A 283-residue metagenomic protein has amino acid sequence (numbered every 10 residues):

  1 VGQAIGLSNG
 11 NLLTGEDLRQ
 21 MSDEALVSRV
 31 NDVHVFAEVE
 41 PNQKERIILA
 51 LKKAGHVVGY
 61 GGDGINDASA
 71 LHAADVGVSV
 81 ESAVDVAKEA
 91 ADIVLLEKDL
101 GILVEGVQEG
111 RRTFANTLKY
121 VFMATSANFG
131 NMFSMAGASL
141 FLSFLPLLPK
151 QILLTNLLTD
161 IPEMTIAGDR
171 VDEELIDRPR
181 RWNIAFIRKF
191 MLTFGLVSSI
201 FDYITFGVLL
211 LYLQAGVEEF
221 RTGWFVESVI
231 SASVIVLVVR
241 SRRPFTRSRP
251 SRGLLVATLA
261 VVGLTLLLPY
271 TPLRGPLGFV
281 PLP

Functional and structural regions predicted by a protein language model:
I5-Y60, A74, S79-P244, L268-T271: Membrane-embedded transport module
L71: Basic, alpha-helical nucleic-acid-binding regions used in initiation and control of genome expression
R181, R247-V256: Cytoplasmic-side transmembrane-helix entry/capping segments in multi-pass membrane proteins
L255-T265: Small-residue-rich segments of transmembrane alpha-helices in multi-pass membrane proteins, especially helix faces
Y270-P283: Extracellular/periplasmic helix-loop-helix junctions in multi-pass membrane proteins
